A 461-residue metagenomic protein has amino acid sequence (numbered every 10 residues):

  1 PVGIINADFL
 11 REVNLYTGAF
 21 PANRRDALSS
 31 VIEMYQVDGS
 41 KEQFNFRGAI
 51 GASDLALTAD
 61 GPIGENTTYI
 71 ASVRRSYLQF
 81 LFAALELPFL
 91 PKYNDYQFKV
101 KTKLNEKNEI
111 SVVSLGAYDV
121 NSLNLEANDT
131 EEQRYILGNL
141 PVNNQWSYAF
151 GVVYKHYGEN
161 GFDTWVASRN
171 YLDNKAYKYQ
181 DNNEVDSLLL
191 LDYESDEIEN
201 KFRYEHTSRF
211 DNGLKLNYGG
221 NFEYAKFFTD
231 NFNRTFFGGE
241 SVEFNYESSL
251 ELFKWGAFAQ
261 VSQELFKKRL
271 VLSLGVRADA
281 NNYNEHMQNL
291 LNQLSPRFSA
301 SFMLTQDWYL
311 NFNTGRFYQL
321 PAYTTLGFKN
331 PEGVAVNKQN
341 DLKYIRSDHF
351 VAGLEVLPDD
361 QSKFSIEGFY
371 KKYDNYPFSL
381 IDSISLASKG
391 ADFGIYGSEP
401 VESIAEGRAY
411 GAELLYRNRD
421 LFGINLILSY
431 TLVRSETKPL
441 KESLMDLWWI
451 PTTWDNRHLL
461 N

Functional and structural regions predicted by a protein language model:
P1-L15, Y96-F98: Short acidic/polar hinge/loop motifs at secondary-structure boundaries that mediate gating or recognition
T17-A19, Q36, I50-D54, I63 (+11 more regions): Transmembrane beta-strands of outer-membrane beta-barrel pores
A27, G64-F80, D163-L190, E251-E285 (+2 more regions): Surface-exposed extracellular loop regions of Gram-negative outer-membrane beta-barrel proteins
Q43-N45, L81-P88, Q133-L140, A149-V153 (+9 more regions): Extracellular loop and loop/strand-boundary signature of outer-membrane beta-barrel proteins
E109-G158, D163, Y171-I198: Flexible loop and strand-edge segments within Gram-negative outer membrane beta-barrel domains
E126-E132, F228-T235, D307-F350, Y370-E399: Surface-exposed extracellular loop regions of Gram-negative outer-membrane beta-barrel proteins, predominantly
L216-Y309, L320-P321, E442: Signature of Gram-negative outer-membrane beta-barrel scaffolds
L265, Y370-K372, F393-N461: Gram-negative outer-membrane beta-barrel transporters
